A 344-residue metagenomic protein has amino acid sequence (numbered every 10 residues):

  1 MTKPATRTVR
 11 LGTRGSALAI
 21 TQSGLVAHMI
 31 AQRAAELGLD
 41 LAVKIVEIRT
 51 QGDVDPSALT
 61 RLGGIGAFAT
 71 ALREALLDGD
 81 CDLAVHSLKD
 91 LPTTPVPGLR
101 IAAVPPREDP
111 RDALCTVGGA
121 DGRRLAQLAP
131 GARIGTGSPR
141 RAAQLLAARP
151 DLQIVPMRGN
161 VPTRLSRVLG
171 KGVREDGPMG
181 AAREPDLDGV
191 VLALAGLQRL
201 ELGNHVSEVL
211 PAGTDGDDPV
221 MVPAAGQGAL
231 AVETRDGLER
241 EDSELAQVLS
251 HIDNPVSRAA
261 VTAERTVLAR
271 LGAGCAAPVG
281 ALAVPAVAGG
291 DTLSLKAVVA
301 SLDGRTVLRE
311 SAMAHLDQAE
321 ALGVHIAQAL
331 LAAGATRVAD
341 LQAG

Functional and structural regions predicted by a protein language model:
T2-R49, S57, R61-L62, A147-G344: Small-molecule-sensing regulatory modules
R10-G12, A84, A102, G135 (+1 more regions): Short, well-ordered beta-strand segments
S57-L83: Short, structured active-site "lid" loops
E74, L125-A126, S166: Alpha-helical segments flanking ligand/cofactor-binding loops in enzyme cores
G79, P130, R183-P185: Structured loop/turn residues at beta-strand edges in well-structured enzyme cores
C81-V85, D188-G189: Short, Asp-centered acidic motifs that coordinate Mg2+ and/or phosphate in catalytic or ligand-binding sites
L88-L91, P97-D151, G213-D215, L230: A conserved helix-loop-strand patch within extracytoplasmic ligand-binding domains of the periplasmic binding
